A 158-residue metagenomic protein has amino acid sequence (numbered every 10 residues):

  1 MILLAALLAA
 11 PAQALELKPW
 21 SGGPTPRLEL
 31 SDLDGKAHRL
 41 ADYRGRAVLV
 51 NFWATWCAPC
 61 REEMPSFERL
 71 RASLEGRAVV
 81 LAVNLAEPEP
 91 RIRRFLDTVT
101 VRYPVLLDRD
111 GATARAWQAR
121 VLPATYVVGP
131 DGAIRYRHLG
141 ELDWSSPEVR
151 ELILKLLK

Functional and structural regions predicted by a protein language model:
M1-A10: Bacterial N-terminal signal peptides
Q13-L40: N-terminal "domain-start" segment that seeds a small globular fold
L33, Y43, P130: Short, ordered coil/turn segments that flank beta-strands lining enzyme active or ligand-binding pockets
A41-A58: Short active-site neighborhood of thiol/selenol oxidoreductases, capturing the structured segment around
R46-V48, V79, P104: Structural signature of beta-strand start/N-cap positions in the alpha/beta core of ABC transporter nucleotide-binding
L49-N51, A82, Y126-V127: Hydrophobic beta-strand core positions in alpha/beta domains
R61-V99, R109-A116: Structural microenvironment flanking redox-active thiols in thiol-disulfide oxidoreductases
R94-R102, R109-K155: Thiol/disulfide oxidoreductase modules built on the thioredoxin-like
